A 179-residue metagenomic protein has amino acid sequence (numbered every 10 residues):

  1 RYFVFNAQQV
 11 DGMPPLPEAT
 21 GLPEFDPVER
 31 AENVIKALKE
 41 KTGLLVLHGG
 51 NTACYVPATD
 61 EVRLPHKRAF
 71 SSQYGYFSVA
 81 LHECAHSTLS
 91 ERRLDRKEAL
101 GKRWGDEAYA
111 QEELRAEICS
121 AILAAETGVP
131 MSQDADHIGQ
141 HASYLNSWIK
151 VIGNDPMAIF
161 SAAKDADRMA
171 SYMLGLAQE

Functional and structural regions predicted by a protein language model:
R1-S71: Contiguous, non-catalytic segments that form substrate-binding/exosite surfaces or channel walls
P65-R68, E98-G105, W148-I152: Glycine- and acidic
Q73-F77, E112: Alpha-helical scaffolds flanking conserved acidic
S78-E91, A116: Active-site recognition of the HExxH zinc-binding catalytic motif
H86, S90-L94, V129, G175: Conserved helix-loop functional segments at active or binding sites
T88-L114, A135-L145: Post-HEXXH active-site segment of zinc metalloproteases
A110-E126: An active-site-proximal "capping" alpha-helix that borders the catalytic cofactor pocket
A121-E179: Long, well-structured alpha-helical subdomains associated with metal-dependent extracellular/ecto-lumenal hydrolases
